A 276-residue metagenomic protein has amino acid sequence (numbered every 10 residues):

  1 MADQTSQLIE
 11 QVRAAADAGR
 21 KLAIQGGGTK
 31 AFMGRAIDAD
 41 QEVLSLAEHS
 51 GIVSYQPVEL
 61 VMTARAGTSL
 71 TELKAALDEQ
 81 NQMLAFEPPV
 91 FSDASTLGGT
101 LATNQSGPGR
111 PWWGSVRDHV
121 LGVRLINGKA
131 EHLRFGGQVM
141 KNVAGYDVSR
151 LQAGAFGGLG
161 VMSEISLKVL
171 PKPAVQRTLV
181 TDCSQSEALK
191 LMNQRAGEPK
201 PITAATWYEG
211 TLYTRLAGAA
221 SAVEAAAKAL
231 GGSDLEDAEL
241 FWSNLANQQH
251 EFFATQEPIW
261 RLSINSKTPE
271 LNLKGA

Functional and structural regions predicted by a protein language model:
M1-I24, L46-S92, L101, Q105-Q138 (+1 more regions): N-terminal glycine-rich flavin-associated loop
M1-L22, G26, Q56, V61-A66 (+3 more regions): Soluble FAD-dependent oxygen oxidases
G34-A39, A47, S92, E209 (+1 more regions): Conserved glycine-rich FAD pyrophosphate-binding loop
E42: Conserved nucleotidyltransferase catalytic core and NTase-mimicking acidic/glycine-rich helix/loop elements in nucleic
A102, L121-P258: C-terminal substrate-binding/cap subdomain adjacent to the FAD-binding core in PCMH-type and related FAD-linked
